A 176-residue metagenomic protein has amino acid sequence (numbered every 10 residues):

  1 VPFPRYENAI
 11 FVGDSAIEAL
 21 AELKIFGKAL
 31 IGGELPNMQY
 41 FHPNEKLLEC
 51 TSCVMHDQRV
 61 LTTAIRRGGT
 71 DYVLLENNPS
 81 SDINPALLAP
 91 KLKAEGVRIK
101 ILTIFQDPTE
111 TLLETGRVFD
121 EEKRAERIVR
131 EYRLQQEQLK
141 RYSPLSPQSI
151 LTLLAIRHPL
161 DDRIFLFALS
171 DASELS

Functional and structural regions predicted by a protein language model:
V1-R5: N-terminal hydrophobic or amphipathic helices and topogenic motifs
Y6, D14-E18, Q58, T62 (+7 more regions): Extracytoplasmic/secreted envelope proteins and their assembly/folding machinery, especially bacterial periplasmic
Y6-F26, E110-T111, S149-P159, A168: N-terminal hydrophobic signal/anchor transmembrane helix of membrane proteins
E7-Y72, E76-S81: A short, structured surface patch at a secondary-structure boundary
L23, G68, E95, F119 (+1 more regions): Residues at alpha-helix termini
L30-G33, L74-N78, K100-I104, T152-S170: Short beta-strand->loop
E34-Y40, L47, D162-S176: Alpha-helical, coiled-coil/dimerization segments enriched in small aliphatic residues
L88-D161: Extracytoplasmic substrate-binding proteins
